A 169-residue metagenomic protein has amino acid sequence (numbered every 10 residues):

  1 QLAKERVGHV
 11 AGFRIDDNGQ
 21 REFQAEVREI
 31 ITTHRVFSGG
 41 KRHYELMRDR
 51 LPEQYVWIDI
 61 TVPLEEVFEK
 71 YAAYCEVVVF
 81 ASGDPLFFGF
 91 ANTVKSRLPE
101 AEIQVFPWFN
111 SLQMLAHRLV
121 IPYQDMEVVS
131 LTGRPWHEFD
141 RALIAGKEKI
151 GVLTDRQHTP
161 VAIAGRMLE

Functional and structural regions predicted by a protein language model:
Q1, A11-F13, Q113-E169: Beta-strand/loop-alpha-helix module characteristic of Rossmann-like adenine-cofactor folds
Q1-M114, P135-W136: Class I S-adenosyl-L-methionine
